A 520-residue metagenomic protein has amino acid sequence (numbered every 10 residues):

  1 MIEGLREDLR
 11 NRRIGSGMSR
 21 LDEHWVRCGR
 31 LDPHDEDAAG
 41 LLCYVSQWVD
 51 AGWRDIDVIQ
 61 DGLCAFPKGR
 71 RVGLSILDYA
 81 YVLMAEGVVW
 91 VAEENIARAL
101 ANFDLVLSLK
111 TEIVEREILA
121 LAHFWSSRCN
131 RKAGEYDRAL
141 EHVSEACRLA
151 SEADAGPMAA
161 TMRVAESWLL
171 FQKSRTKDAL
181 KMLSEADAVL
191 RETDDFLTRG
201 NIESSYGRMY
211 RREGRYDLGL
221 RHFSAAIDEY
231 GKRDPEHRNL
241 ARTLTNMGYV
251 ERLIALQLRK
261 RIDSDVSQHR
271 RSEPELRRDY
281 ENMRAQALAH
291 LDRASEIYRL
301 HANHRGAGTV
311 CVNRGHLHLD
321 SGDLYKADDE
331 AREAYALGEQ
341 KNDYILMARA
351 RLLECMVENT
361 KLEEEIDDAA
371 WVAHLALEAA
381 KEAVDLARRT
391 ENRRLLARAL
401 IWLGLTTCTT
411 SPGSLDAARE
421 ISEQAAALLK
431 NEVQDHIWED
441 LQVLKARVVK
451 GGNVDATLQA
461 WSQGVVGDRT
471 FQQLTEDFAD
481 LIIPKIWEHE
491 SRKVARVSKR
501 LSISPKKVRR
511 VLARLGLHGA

Functional and structural regions predicted by a protein language model:
N11, E93, S126, A133 (+14 more regions): Structural motif corresponding to the intra-repeat A-B loop/turn of tetratricopeptide repeats
I14-G15, I56, I96, Y136 (+13 more regions): TPR-repeat structural position
W25-G29, L63-R71, D104-T111, S144-A155 (+8 more regions): Amphipathic alpha-helical segments of tetratricopeptide repeats
P33-E36, L77, E117, P157 (+5 more regions): Residue signature of alpha-solenoid helical repeat architecture, marking inter-repeat boundaries and helix-start
D37-L41, Y81, L121, T161 (+8 more regions): Residue register of alpha-helical TPR repeats
Q463-A520: Bacterial C-terminal helix-turn-helix
